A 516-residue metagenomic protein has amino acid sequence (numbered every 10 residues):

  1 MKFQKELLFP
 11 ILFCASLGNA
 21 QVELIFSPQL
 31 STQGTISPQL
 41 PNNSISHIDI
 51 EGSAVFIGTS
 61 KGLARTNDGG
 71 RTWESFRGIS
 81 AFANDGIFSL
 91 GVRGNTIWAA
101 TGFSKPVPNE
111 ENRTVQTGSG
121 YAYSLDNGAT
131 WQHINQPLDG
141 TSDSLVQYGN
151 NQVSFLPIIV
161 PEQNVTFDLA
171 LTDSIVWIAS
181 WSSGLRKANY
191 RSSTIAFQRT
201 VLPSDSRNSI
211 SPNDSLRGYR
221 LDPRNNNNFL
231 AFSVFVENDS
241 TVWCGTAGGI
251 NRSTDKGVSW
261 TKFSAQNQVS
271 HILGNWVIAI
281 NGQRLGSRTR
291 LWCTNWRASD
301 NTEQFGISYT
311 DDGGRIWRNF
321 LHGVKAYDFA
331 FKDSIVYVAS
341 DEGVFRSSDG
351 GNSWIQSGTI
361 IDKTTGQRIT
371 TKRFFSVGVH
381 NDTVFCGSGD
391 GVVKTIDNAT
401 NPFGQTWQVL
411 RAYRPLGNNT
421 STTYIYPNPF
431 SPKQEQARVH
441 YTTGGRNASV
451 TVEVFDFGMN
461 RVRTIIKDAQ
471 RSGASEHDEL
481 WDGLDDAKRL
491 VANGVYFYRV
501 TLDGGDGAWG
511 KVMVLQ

Functional and structural regions predicted by a protein language model:
Q21-T35, A64-S80, G118-L138, G184-R199 (+9 more regions): Asp-box/BNR beta-propeller loop motif
T32-T35, G78-A81, H133-V160, Q198-N225 (+4 more regions): Surface-exposed loop and turn segments in beta-propeller and other repeat-based domains that flank or scaffold
Q33-A64: Beta-strand-rich domains and repeat architectures in extracellular enzymes and scaffolds, especially beta-propellers
A54-F56, I97-W98, V176-I178, T241-C244 (+5 more regions): Conserved beta-propeller blade signature
G417-Y426, F430-V454: Glycine-centered coil/turn sites that cap beta-strands in beta-rich domains
R461-V491, L502-A508: Glycine-centered tight-turn motifs at strand-turn-strand junctions
V495-Q516: C-terminal tail/sorting-segment detector
